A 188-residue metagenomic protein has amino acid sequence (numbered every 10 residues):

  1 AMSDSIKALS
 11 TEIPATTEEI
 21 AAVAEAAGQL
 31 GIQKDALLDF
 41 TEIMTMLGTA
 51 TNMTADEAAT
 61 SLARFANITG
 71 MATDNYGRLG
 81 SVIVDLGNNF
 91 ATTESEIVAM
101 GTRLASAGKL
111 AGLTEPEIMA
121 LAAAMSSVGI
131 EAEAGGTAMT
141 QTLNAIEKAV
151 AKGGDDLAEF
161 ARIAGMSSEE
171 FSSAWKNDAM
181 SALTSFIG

Functional and structural regions predicted by a protein language model:
A1, L183-G188: Short, intrinsically disordered, charge-balanced linker/junction segments flanking boundaries in proteins
A1-S81, G87-V98, A107-P116, V128-G136 (+2 more regions): A short, structural motif
M139: Conserved catalytic-loop aspartate of Hanks-type protein kinases
